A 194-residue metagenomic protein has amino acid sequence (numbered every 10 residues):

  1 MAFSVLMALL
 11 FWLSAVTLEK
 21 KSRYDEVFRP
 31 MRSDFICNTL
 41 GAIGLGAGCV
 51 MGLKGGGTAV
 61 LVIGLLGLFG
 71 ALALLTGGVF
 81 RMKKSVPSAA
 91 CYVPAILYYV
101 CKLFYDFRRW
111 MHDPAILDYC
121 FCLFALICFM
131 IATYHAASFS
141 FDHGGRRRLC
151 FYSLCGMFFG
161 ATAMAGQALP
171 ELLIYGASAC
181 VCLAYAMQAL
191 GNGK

Functional and structural regions predicted by a protein language model:
M1-A2, V50-L66, M82-A90, F104-L123 (+2 more regions): Membrane-helix interface and helix-disruption motif detector
M1-L61: N-terminal topogenic module of multi-pass integral membrane proteins
A8-L13, C120-K194: C-terminal transmembrane-bundle signature of multipass membrane proteins, characterized by strong activation on
W12, N38-K54, A73-G77, P94-R109 (+1 more regions): Hydrophobic alpha-helical transmembrane segments and adjacent interfacial helices in integral membrane proteins
S14-Y24, L75-K84, A136-S140, M187-L190: C-terminal ends of transmembrane helices
D25-L40, K83-A95, G144-Y152: Membrane-interfacial loop-to-transmembrane alpha-helix junctions, especially the N-terminal start
I43, G64-L74, I96-V100, Y119-I131: Hydrophobic alpha-helical transmembrane segments
A71-M82, K102-Y105, L126-G144: Alpha-helical transmembrane segments in multipass membrane proteins, preferentially the mid-helix core
